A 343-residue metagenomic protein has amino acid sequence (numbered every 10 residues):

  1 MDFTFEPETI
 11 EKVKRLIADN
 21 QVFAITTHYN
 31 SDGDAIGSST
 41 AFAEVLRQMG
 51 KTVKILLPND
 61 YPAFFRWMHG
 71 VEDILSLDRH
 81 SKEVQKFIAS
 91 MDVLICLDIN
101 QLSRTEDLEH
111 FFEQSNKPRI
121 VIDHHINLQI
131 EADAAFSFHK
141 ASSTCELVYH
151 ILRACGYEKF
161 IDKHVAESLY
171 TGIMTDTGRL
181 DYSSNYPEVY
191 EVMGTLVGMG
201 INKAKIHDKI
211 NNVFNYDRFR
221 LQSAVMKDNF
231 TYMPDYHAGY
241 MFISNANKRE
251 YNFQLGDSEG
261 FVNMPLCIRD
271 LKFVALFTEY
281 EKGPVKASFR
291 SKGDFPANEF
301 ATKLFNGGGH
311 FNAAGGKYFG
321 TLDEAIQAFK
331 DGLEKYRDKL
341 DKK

Functional and structural regions predicted by a protein language model:
M1-E11, H110-R119, K140-V148: An acidic intrinsically disordered interaction segment
D2-Y29, G37-S76, K82-Q85, S90-V93 (+2 more regions): Hydrophobic helix-and-loop "lid/oligomerization" segment in the mid-to-C-terminal part of catalytic domains
Y29-S31, I99-L102, H125-N127, N245-A246 (+1 more regions): Short glycine-rich anion-binding loops that position phosphate/pyrophosphate groups of nucleotides and phosphorylated
G33-S39, L102-E106: Short glycine/serine/threonine-rich phosphate/pyrophosphate-binding segments that cradle anionic phosphate groups
G37, W67-H69, D107-L108, E131-A134 (+1 more regions): Short acidic, glycine/serine/threonine-rich loops at helix termini
A41-A43, F111-Q114, S137-F138, E191: Glycine-rich, phosphate-binding/catalytic loops in enzymes
L75-A134: Active-site cofactor/cluster-binding pocket
I122-V192: Short alpha-helices
